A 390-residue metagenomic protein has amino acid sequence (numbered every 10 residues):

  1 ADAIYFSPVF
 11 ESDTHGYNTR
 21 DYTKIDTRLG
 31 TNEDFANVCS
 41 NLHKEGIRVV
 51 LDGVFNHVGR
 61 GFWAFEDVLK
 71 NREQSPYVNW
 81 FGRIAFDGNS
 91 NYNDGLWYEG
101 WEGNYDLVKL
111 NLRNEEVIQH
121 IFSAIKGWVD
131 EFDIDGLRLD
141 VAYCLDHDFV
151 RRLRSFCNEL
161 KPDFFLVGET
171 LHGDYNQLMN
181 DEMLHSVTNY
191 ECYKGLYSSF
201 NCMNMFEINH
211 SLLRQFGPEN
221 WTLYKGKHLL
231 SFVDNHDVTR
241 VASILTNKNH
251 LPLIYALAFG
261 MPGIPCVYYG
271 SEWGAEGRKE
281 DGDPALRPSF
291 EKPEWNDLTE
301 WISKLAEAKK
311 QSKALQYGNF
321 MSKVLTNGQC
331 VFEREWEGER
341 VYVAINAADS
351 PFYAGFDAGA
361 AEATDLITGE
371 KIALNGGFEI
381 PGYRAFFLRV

Functional and structural regions predicted by a protein language model:
A1-D2, V9-E131, L153-E159: Substrate-binding/active-site clefts of carbohydrate-active enzymes
D2-D13, G53-F62, D140-D146, E169-G173 (+2 more regions): Short, solvent-exposed turn/loop segments enriched in Gly/Ser/Thr/Pro and often Arg
I4-F6, V49-L51, L137, L166-G168 (+3 more regions): Hydrophobic faces of well-ordered beta-strands that scaffold small-molecule active sites in alpha/beta enzyme cores
F6, Y22, L42, D52 (+8 more regions): Conserved, mostly hydrophobic/aromatic
N18-N32, G103-I118, D135-C144, S199-M203 (+2 more regions): The substrate-binding groove and active-site-proximal loops of carbohydrate-active enzymes, especially glycoside
C39-E45, L69, D130, D140-L223 (+6 more regions): Active-site-proximal helices and loops of the catalytic beta/alpha 8
H210-G359, I380-P381: Loop/helix patches that line or flank the sugar-binding groove of alpha-linked glycan CAZymes
L374-V390: C-terminal beta-strand-rich structural cap/linker in extracellular carbohydrate-active enzymes
